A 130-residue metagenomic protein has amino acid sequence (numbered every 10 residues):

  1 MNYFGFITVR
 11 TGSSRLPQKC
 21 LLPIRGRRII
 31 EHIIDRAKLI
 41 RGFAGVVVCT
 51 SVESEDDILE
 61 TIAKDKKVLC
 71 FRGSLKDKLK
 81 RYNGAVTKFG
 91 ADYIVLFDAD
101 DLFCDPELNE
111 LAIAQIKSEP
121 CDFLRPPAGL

Functional and structural regions predicted by a protein language model:
N2-T50: N-terminal glycine-rich phosphate-binding loop and ensuing alpha1 helix
G26-R27, L75-K76, D105: A conditional alpha-helix N-cap/helix-loop micro-motif detector
E31-G90: Conserved N-terminal catalytic core of the sugar/cofactor nucleotidyltransferase
G84, F89, D105-L130: Conserved donor-nucleotide/metal-binding helix-loop-beta segment in metal-dependent transferases, i.e., the alpha-helix
I94-V95: Short aromatic/hydrophobic "clamp" motif used to bind/position activated sugar donors
D100-L102: The conserved acidic donor/metal-binding loop of glycosyltransferases
